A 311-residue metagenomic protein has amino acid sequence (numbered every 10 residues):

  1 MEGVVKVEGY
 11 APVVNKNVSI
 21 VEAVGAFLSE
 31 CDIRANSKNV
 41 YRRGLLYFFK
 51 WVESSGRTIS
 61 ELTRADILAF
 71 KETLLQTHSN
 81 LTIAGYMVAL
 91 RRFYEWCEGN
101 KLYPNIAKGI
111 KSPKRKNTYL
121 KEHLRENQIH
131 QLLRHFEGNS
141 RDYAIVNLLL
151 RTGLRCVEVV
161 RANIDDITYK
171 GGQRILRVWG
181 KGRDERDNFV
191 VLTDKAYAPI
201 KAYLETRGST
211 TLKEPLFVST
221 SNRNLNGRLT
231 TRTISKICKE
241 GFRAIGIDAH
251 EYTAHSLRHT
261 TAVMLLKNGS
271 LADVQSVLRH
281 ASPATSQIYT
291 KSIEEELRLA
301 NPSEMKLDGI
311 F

Functional and structural regions predicted by a protein language model:
M1-F311: Conserved catalytic core of the tyrosine transesterase superfamily
